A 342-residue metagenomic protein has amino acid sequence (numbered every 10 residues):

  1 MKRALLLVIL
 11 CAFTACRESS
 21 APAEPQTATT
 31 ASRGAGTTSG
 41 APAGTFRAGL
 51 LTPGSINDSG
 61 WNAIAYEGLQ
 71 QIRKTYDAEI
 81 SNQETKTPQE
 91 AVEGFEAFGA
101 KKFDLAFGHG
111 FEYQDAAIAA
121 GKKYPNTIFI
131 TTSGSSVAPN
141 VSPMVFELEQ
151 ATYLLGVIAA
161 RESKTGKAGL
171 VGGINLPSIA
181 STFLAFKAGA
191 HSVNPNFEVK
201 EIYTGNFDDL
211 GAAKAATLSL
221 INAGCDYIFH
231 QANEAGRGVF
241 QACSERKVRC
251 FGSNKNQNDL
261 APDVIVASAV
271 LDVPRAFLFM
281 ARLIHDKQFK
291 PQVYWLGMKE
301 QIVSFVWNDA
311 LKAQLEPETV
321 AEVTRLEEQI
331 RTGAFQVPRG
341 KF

Functional and structural regions predicted by a protein language model:
C16-P25: Bacterial lipoprotein signal-peptidase II cleavage site
G34-G36, G40-A43, R47-T75, S81-G94 (+2 more regions): Extracytoplasmic "Venus flytrap"
L69, L154-F197, E201, V293-L315: An alpha-beta-alpha
T75-T85, N194-F207: Short beta-strand elements in bilobed, periplasmic/extracellular small-molecule ligand-binding domains
F103-G110, I130-T132, G224-N233, G252-S253: Periplasmic-binding protein-like
S136-R161, L170-N175, P262-R275: Short beta-strand elements at the ligand-binding edges of bilobed clamshell
K255, L260-S304: Flexible loop/turn connectors
H285-F342: Hinge/cleft segment of the Venus flytrap/periplasmic-binding protein
